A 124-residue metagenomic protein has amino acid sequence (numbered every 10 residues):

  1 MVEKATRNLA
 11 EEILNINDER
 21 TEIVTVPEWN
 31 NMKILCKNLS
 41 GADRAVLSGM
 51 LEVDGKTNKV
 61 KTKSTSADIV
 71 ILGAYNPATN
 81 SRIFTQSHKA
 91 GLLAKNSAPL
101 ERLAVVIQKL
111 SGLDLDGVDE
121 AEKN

Functional and structural regions predicted by a protein language model:
M1-N17, N124: Low-complexity intrinsically disordered segments
V2-E3, W29-N124: Short, surface-exposed, charged amphipathic helix/loop patches that serve as local interaction elements
N17-T21, A67: A general secondary-structure signal for short beta-strands and their flanking turns/coil in non-transmembrane regions
R20-W29: Short acidic-hydrophobic surface loop/beta-edge motif
